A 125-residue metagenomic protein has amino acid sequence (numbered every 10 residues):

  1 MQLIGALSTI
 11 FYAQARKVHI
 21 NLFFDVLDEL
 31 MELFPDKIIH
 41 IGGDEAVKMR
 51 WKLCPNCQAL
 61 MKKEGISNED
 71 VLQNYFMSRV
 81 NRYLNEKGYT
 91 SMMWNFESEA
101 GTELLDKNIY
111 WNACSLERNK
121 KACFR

Functional and structural regions predicted by a protein language model:
Q2-N108, L116: Active-site neighborhood of glycoside hydrolase catalytic domains
N108-I109, R125: Active-site regions of enzymes building and remodeling cell-envelope glycoconjugates
N119-R125: Aromatic-lined glycan-binding groove of carbohydrate-active enzymes
